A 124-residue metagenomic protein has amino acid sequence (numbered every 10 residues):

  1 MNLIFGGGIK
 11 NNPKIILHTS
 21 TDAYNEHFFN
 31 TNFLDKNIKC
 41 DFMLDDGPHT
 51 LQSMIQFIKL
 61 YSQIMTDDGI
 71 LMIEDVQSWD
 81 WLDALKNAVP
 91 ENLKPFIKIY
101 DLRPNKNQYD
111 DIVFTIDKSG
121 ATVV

Functional and structural regions predicted by a protein language model:
M1-V124: S-adenosylmethionine/decaboxylated-SAM
